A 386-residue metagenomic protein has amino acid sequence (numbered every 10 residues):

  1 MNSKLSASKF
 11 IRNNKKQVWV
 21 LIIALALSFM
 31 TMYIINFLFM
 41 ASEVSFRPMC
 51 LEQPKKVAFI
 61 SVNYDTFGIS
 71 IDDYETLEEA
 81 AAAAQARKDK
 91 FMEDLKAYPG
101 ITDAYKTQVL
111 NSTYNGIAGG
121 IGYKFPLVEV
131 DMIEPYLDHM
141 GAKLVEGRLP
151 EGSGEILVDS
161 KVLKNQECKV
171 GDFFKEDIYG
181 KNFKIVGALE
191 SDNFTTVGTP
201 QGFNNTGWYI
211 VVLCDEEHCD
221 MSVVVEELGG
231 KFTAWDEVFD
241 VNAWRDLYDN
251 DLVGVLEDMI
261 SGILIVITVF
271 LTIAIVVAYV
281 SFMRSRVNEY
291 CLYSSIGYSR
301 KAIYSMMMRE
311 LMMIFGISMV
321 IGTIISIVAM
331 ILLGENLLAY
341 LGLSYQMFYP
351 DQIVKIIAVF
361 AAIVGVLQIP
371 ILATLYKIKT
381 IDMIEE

Functional and structural regions predicted by a protein language model:
S3-N14: A short amphipathic helical element positioned immediately N-terminal to and/or at the very start of a transmembrane
A7, I34, L38-C50, R300: Juxtamembrane interface helices immediately C-terminal to a transmembrane segment
K16-V44, V253-C291, M312-V328, A362-V366: Hydrophobic alpha-helical transmembrane segments of multi-pass inner-membrane transport and secretion
M40, V44-E257: Basic-flanked hydrophobic alpha-helices used for secretion and membrane insertion
Y304-M308, M312: Interfacial transmembrane-helix starts/ends
I317-A361, I369-K377, I381-D382: Short helix-loop junctions at transmembrane helix boundaries
